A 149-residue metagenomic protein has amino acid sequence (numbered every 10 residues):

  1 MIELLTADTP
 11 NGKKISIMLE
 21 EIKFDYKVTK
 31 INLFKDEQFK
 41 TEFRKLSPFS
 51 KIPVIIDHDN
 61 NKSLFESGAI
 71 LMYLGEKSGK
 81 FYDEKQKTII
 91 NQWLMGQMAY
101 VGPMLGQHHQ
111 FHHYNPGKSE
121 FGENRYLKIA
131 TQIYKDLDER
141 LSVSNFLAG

Functional and structural regions predicted by a protein language model:
M1-N124, T131, D138, N145: GST-like domain detector, emphasizing the conserved glutathione-binding G-site in the N-terminal thioredoxin-like
L147-G149: Cytochrome P450
